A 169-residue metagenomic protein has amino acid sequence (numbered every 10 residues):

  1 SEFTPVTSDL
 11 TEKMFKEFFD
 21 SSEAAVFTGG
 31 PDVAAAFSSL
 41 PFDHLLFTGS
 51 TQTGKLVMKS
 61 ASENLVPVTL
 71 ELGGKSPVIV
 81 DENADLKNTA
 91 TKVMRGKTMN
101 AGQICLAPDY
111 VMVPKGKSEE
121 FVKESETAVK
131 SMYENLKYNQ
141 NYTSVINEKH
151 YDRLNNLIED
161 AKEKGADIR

Functional and structural regions predicted by a protein language model:
S1, T28, T48-G49, D81-E82: Short beta->alpha connector loops at strand-helix junctions that form conserved, small/polar/Pro-enriched
S1-S22, L65, K87: Conserved small-residue-rich beta-alpha loop and adjacent elements that most often cradle the phosphate/pyrophosphate
T4, G30, A34, S50 (+1 more regions): Conserved donor sugar-nucleotide recognition element shared by glycan-biosynthetic enzymes
P5-V6, A34, G54, V78: Generic structural signal for helix capping and beta-alpha/helix-loop junctions
D9, A36-F37, K92: CheY-like receiver
K13, A35, K55-K59: Active-site phosphate/pyrophosphate- and oxyanion-stabilizing loops and adjacent acidic/basic residues in soluble
F19, H44, Q52-R169: ALDH superfamily catalytic-core signature
A25-D43: A structured beta-alpha segment of the ubiquitous adenosine-cofactor-binding alpha/beta core
